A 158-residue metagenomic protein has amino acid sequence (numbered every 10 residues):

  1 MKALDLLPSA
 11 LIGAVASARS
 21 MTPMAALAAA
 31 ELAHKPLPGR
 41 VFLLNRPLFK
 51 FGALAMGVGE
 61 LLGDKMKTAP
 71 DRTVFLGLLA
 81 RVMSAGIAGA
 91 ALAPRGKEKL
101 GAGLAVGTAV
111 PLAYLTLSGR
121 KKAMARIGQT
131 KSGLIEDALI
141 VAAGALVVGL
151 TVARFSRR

Functional and structural regions predicted by a protein language model:
M1-R158: Short amphipathic, positively biased membrane-proximal segments that drive organelle/inner-membrane targeting
